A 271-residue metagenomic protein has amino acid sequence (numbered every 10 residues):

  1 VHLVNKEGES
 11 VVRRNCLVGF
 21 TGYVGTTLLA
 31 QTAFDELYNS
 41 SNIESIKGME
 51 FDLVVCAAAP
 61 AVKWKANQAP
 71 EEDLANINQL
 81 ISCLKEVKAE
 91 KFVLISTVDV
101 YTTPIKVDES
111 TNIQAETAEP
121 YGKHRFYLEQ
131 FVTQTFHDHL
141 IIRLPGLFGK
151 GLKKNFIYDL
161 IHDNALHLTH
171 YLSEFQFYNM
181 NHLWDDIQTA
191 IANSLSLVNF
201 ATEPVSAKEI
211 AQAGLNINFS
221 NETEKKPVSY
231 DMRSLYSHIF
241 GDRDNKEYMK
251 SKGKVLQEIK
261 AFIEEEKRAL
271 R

Functional and structural regions predicted by a protein language model:
V1-V11: Short, Lys/Arg-enriched N-terminal segments with co-localized hydrophobic residues within the first ~10-30 amino acids
V12-F34: N-terminal Rossmann NAD(P)H-binding glycine-rich loop of SDR-like oxidoreductase domains
T26-L28, W64-A66, T102-K106, G151-K153 (+1 more regions): Short glycine-/acidic-enriched loop or helix-start segments at secondary-structure transitions that form or flank
N42-A89, L94-K106: NAD(P)H-binding glycine-rich loop region in Rossmannoid oxidoreductase-like domains and their noncatalytic homologs
L74-A75, I105-I142: Catalytic helix-loop patch of NAD(P)-dependent Rossmann-fold dehydrogenases
V100, L147-G149, V205: Conserved sequence/active-site signature of Rossmann-fold short-chain dehydrogenase/reductase
Q130-H182, Q188: NAD(P)-dependent short-chain dehydrogenase/reductase
D186-I239, S251-R271: Mid/C-terminal beta-alpha module of Rossmann-like enzyme folds, strongest in SDR-family dehydrogenases/epimerases
